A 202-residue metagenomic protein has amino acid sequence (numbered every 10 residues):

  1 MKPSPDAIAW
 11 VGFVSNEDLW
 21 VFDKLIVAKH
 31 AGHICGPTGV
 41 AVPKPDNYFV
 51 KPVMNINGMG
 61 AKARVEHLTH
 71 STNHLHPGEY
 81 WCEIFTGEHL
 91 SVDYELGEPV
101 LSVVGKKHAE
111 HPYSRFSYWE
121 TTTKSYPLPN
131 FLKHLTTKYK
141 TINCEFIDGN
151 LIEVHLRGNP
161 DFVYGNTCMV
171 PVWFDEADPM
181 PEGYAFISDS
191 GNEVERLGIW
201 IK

Functional and structural regions predicted by a protein language model:
K2-F131, P171-E176: Active-site nucleotide/adenylate-binding loops and adjacent lid/helix of ATP-dependent enzymes
N57-M59, K107-K202: ATP-dependent carboxylate activation and anion-phosphoryl transfer catalytic cores that bind Mg-ATP to form
